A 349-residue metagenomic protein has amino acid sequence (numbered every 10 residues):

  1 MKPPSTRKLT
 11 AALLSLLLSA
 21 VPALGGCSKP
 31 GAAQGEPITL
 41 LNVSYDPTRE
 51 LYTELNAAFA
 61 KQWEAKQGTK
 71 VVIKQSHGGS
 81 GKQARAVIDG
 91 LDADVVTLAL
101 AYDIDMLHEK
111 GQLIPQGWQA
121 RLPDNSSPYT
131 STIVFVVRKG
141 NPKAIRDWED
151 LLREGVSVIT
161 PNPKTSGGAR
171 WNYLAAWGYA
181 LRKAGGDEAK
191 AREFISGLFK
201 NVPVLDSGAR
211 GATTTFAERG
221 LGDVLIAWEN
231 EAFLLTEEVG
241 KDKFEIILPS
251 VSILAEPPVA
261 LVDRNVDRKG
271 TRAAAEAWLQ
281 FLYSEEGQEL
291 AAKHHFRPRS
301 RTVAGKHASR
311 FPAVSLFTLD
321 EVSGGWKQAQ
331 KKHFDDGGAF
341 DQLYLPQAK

Functional and structural regions predicted by a protein language model:
M1-T39: Short, low-complexity disordered leader/linker segments with a strong preference for bacterial N-terminal type II
A33-T165, Q347: N-terminal segment of the mature folded domain
V43-Y45, L122, V137-K139, S157-A184 (+2 more regions): Short beta-strand->loop
N56-A65, I88-D92, A101, H108-Q112 (+10 more regions): Sec-exported extracytoplasmic/periplasmic mature domains
S127-T132, R192-F199, D206-S207, V239-R272 (+1 more regions): Periplasmic-binding protein-like
G140-R146, T165, G178-G186, N265-A273: Short helix-loop capping/hinge motifs at secondary-structure junctions, enriched in acidic/polar residues
K183-S250: Ligand-binding pocket segment of bilobal, Venus flytrap-like solute-binding proteins
V266-K349: Extracellular/periplasmic juxtamembrane helices and adjacent flexible linkers that interface with membrane partners
